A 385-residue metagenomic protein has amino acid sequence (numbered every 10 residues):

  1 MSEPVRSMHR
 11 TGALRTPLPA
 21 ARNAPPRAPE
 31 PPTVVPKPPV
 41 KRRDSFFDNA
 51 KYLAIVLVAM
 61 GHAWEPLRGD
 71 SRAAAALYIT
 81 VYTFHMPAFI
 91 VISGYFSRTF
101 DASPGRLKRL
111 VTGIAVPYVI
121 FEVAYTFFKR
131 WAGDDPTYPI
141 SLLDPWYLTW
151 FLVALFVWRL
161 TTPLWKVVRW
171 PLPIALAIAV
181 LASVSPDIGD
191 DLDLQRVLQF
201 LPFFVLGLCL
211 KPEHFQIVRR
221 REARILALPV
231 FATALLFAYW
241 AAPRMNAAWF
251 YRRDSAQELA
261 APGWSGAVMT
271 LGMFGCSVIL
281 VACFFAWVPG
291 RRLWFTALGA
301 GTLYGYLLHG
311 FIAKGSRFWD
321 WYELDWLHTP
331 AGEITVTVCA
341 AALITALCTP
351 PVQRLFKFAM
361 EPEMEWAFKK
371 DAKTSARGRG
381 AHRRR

Functional and structural regions predicted by a protein language model:
S2-R385: Alpha-helical transmembrane segments and their immediate juxtamembrane cytosolic regions
